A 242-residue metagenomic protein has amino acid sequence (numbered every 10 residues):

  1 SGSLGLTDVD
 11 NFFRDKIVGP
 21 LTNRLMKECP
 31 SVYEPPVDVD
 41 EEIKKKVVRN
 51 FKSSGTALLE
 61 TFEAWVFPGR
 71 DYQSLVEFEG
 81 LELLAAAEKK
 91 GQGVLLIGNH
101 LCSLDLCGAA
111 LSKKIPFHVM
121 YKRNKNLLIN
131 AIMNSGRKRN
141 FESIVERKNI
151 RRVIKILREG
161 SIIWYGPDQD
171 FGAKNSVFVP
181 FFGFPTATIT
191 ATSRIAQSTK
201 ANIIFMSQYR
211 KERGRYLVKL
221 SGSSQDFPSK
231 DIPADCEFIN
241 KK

Functional and structural regions predicted by a protein language model:
S1-L95, A131-S135, F141: Membrane-anchoring hydrophobic helices of lipid-metabolizing enzymes
L6, I17, D38-V39, K44-V48 (+3 more regions): Non-catalytic C-terminal accessory region of glycerolipid acyltransferases and related lyso-lipid remodeling enzymes
T61, L75-V76, N99, K125 (+2 more regions): Residues that cap or flank secondary-structure elements
E77, L81-L83, L106, N134 (+2 more regions): Short capping/connector residues at structural and topological boundaries
E79, Q92, N99-C102, A191 (+1 more regions): A generic structural signal for residues located within well-ordered alpha-helices of large catalytic or ligand-binding
K90-K148, A173-V177: Catalytic core of membrane glycerolipid acyltransferases/transacylases, capturing the structured, soluble-facing
